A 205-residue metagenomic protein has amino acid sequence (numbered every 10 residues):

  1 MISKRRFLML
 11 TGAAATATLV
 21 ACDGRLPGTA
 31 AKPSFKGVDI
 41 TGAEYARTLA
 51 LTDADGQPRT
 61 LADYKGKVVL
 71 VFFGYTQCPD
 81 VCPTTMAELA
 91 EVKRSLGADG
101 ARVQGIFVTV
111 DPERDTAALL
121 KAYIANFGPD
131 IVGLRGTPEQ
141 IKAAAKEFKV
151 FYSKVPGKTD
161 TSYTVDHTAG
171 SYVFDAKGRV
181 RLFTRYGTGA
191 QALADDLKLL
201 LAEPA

Functional and structural regions predicted by a protein language model:
M1-A14: N-terminal secretory signal peptides and thylakoid transit peptides that target proteins across membranes
V20-A21: C-terminal motif of bacterial Sec signal peptides marking the signal peptidase cleavage site
R25-V38: Short, low-complexity, disordered segments immediately C-terminal to signal peptides in bacterial exported proteins
A46-R47, V69, T168-G170: Short loop/turn microsegments at loop-to-beta-strand junctions
A50-V69: A short beta-strand-turn-helix
D63-V81: Short active-site neighborhood of thiol/selenol oxidoreductases, capturing the structured segment around
T84-A144: Structural microenvironment flanking redox-active thiols in thiol-disulfide oxidoreductases
Q140-D196: Thiol/disulfide oxidoreductase modules built on the thioredoxin-like
